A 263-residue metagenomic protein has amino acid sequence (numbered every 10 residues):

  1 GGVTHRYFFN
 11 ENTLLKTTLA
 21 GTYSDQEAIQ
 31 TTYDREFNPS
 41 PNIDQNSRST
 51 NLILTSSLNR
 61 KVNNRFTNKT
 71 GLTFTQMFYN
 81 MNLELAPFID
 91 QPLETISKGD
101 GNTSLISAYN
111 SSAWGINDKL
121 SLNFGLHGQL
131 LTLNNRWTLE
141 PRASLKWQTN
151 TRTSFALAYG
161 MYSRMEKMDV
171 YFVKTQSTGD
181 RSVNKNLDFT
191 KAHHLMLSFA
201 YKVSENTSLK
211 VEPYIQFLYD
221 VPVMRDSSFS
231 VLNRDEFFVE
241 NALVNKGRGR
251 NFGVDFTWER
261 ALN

Functional and structural regions predicted by a protein language model:
G1-N134, Q148, K210: Face-selective signature of the C-terminal outer-membrane beta-barrel domain
R6-Y7, S56-R60, W114, G128 (+7 more regions): Residue-level signature of outer-membrane beta-barrel architecture
D25-E27, L83-L85, T132, R152-L195 (+1 more regions): Surface-exposed extracellular loop regions of Gram-negative outer-membrane beta-barrel proteins, predominantly
N51-T55, S97-Y109, N184, D188 (+1 more regions): Outer membrane beta-barrel strand-and-loop segments of large Gram-negative receptors, especially TonB-dependent
M196, Y201-E205: Extended non-membrane alpha-helical scaffolds
